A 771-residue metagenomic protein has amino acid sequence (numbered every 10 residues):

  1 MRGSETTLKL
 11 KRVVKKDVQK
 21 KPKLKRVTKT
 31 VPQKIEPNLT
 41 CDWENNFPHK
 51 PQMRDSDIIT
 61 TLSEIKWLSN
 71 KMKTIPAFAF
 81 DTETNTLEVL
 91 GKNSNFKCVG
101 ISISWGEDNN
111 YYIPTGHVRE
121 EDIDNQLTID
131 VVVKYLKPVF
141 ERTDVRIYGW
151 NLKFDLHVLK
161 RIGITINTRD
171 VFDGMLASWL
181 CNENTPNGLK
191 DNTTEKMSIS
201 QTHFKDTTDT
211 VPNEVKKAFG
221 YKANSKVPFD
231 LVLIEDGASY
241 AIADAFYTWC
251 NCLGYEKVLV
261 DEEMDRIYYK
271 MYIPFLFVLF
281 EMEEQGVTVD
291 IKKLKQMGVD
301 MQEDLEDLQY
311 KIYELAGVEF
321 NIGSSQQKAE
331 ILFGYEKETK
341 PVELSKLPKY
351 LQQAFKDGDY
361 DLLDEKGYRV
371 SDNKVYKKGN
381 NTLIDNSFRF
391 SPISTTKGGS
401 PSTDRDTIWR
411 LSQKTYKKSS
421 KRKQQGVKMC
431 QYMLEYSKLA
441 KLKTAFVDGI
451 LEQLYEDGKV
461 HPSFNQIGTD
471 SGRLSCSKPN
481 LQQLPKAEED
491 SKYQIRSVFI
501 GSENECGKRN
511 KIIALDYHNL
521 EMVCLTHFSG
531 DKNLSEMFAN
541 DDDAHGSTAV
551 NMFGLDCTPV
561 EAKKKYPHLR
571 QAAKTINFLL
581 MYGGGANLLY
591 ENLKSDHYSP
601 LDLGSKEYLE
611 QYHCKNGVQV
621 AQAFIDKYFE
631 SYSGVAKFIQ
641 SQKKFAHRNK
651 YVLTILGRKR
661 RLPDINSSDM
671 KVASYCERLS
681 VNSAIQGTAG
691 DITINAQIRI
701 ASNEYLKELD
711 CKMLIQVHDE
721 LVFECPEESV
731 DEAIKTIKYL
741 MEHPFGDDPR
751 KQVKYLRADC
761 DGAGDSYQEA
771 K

Functional and structural regions predicted by a protein language model:
R2-K16, K20-R119, N167, N184 (+8 more regions): Conserved "right-hand" nucleotidyltransferase catalytic core of DNA-directed polymerases
W67-K71, Q126-V145: Short, basic/hydrophobic alpha-helical segments
A79, V145-L152, A514: Acidic beta-strand-to-loop metal/phosphate-binding motif
I123-D124, L180, T395, L451 (+6 more regions): Short, contiguous acidic/charged loop-to-helix segments that flank catalytic cores in large enzymes
K160-V171, T185-K190, D265, D531-S535: A short alpha->loop->secondary-structure connector
T165-N182, L189-D191, D541-G546: Conserved beta-strand -> loop -> alpha-helix junction used to position metal-binding or nucleic-acid-contacting
N224-D230, E284, S420, D457 (+6 more regions): Conserved catalytic core of nucleic-acid polymerases
E704-C760: C-terminal structured "cap/appendage" subdomains that terminate the fold
